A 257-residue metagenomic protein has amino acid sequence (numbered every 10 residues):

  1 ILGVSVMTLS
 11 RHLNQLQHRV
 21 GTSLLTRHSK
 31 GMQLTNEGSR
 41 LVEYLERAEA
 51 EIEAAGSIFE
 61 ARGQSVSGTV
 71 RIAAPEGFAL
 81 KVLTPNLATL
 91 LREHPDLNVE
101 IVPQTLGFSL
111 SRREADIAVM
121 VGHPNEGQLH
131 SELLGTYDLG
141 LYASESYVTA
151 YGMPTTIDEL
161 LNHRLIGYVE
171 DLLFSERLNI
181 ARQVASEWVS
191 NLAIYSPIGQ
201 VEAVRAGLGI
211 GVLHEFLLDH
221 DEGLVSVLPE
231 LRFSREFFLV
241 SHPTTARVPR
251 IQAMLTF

Functional and structural regions predicted by a protein language model:
S5, H12, N86: Residues within the DNA-recognition helix of helix-turn-helix
V6-M7, L80: The DNA-contacting recognition helix of HTH DNA-binding domains and analogous helical DNA-recognition elements
L16-Q17, L224: Conserved amphipathic alpha-helical core elements
Q17-L34: A short LG(V/I)-centered, amphipathic sequence patch enriched for acidic residue(s) preceding the LG motif
R19-V20, L41-G63: Alpha-helical linker/hinge and terminal dimerization helices associated with HTH transcriptional regulators
S67-G127: Central regulatory/effector-binding core of bacterial HTH transcription factors
R112, P124-F237: C-terminal regulatory
E230-F257: A late-sequence structural motif
